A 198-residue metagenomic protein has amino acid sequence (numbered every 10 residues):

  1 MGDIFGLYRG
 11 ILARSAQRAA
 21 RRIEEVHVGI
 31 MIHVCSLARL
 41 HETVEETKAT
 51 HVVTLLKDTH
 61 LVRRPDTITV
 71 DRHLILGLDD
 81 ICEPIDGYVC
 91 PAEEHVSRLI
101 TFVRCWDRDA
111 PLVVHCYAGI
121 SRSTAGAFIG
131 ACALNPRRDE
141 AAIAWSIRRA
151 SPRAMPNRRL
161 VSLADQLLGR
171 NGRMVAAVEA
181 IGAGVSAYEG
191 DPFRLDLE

Functional and structural regions predicted by a protein language model:
M1-G29: N-terminal amphipathic/basic-hydrophobic helices that include classical n-h-c signal peptides and signal-anchor
I4-F5, I11-R14, R72-I81, E189-G190 (+1 more regions): Intrinsically disordered, low-complexity regulatory segments that flank or lie outside the structured catalytic cores
R21-I68: Glycine-rich, flexible N-terminal cofactor/catalytic loop recognition
T59-E83: Terminal domain-start segments
L74-L112: Helix-loop module immediately N-terminal to the HCX5R catalytic loop in PTP-like cysteine phosphatase domains
H95-L99, L112, R122, G126-A127 (+2 more regions): Amphipathic alpha-helical interface surfaces
R104-L134: Catalytic cysteine-centered active loop of the rhodanese-like fold, especially the PTP/DSP P-loop
W106-P111, C132-E198: PTP/DSP superfamily signal
